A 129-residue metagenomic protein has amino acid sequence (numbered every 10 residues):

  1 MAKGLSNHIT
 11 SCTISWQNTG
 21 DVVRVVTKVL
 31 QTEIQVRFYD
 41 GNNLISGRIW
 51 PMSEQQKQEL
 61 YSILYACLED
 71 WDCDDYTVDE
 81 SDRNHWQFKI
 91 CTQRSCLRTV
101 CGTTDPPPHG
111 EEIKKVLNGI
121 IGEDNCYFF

Functional and structural regions predicted by a protein language model:
M1-T19, N42, S46-F129: Short, well-ordered, aromatic-rich surface patches in folded extracellular/luminal domains
R24-L44: Short, flexible N-terminal segments of the mature chain
